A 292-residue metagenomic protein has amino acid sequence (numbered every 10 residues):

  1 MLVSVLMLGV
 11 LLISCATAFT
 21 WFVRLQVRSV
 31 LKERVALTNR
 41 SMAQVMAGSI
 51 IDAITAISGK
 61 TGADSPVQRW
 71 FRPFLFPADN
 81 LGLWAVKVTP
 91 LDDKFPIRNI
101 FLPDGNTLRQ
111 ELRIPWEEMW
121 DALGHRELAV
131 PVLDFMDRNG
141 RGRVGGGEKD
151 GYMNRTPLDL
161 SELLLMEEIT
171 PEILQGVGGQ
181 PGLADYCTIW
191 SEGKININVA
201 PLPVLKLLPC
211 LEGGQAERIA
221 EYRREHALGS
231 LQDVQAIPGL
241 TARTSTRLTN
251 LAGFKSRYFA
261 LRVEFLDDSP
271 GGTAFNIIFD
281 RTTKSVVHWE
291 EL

Functional and structural regions predicted by a protein language model:
M1-L292: Compositionally biased linear targeting/interaction segments
